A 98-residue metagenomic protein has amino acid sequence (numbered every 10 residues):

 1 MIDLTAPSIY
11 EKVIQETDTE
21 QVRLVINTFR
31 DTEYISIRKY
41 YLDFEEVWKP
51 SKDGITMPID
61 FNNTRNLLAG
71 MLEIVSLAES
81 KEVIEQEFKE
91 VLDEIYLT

Functional and structural regions predicted by a protein language model:
M1-T17: Negatively charged, low-complexity tracts enriched in Asp/Glu with abundant Ser/Thr
Q15-E16, E20, Q86: Short amphipathic alpha-helical "recognition" segments used for binding
D18, F44, I59: Solvent-exposed, flexible loop/coil residues
V22-I55: A short, structured beta-strand/loop element
D53-T98: Mixed-charge, Lys/Arg-enriched low-complexity segments
